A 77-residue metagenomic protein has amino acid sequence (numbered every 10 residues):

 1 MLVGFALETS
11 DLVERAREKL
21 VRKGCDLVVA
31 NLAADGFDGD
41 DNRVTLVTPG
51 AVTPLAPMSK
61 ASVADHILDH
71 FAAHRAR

Functional and structural regions predicted by a protein language model:
L2-R77: A cross-family phosphate/adenosyl-ligand binding-site feature
